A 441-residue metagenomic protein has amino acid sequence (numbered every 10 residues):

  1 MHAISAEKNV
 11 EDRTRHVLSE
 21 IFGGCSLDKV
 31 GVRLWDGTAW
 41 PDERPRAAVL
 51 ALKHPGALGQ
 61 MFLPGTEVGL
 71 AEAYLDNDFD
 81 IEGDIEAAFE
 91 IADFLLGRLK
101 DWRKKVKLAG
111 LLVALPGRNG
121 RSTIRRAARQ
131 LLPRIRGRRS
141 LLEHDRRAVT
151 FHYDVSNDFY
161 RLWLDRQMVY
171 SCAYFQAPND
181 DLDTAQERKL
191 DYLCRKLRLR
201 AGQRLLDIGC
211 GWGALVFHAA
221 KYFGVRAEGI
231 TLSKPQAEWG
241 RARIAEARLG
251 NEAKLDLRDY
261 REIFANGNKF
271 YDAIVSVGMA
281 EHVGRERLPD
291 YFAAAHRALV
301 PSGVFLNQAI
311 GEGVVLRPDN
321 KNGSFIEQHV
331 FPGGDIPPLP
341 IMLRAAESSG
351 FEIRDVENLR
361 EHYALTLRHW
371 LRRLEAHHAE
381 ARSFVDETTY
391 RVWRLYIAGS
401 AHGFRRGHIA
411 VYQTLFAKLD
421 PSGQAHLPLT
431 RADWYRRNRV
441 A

Functional and structural regions predicted by a protein language model:
M1-D180, T184-Q186, Y192: Feature captures hydrophobic
A201-G209: Conserved class I S-adenosyl-L-methionine
W212-F223: Conserved SAM-binding loop of SAM-dependent methyltransferases across substrates and taxa, primarily the Class I
A247-E262: Conserved SAM-binding strand-loop segment of SAM-dependent methyltransferases
R261-I274: A short acidic, Gly/Pro-enriched loop at the edge of an enzyme's catalytic core that lines a small-molecule cofactor
P289-P301: A short glycine-rich, Lys/Arg-flanked "PGG" loop and its adjoining helix->strand segment in the class I
S302-I310: Conserved beta-strand signature within the Rossmann-like core of class I S-adenosyl-L-methionine
I310-Q424, W434: Substrate-binding/catalytic lobe of Class I Rossmann-like enzymes that use SAM or dcSAM, i.e., the mid-to-C-terminal
